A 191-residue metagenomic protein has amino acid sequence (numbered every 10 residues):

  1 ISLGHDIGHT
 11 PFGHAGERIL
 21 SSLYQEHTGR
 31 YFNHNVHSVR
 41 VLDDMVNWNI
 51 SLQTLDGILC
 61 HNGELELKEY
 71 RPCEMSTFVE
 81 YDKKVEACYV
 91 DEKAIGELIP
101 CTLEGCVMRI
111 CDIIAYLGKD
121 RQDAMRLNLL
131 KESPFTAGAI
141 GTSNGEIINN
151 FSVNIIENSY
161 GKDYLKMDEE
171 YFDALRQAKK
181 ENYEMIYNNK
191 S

Functional and structural regions predicted by a protein language model:
I1-N35: Aspartate-rich (DDxxD/NDxxD/DxxxD) Mg2+/diphosphate-binding motifs and their adjoining helix-loop segments
Y31-F32, V36-H37, V41-S191: Histidine-centered, transition-metal-coordinating active-site segments
